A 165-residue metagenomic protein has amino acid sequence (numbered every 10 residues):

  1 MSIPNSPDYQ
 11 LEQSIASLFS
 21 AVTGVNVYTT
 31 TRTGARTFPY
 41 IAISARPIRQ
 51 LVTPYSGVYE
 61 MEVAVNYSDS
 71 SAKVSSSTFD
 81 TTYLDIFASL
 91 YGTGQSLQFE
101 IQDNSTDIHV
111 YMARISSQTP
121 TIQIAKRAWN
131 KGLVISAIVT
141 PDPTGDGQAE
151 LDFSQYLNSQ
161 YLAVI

Functional and structural regions predicted by a protein language model:
M1-V25, R46-I165: Charged, amphipathic alpha-helical segments and their flanking helix caps
V27-R36: Short acidic low-complexity segments
T37-P47: A short, hydrophobic beta-strand-centered structural micro-motif
